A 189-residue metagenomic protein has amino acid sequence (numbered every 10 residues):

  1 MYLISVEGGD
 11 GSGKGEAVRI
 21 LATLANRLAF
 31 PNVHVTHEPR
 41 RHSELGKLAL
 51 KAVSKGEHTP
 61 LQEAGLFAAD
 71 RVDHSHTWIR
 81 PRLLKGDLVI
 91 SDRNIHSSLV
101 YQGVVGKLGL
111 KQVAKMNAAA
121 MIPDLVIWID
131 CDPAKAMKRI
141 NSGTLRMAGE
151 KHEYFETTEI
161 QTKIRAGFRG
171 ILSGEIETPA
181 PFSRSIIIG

Functional and structural regions predicted by a protein language model:
I4-V6: Hydrophobic anchor at the beta1->P-loop junction of P-loop NTPases
G11-S12: ATP-binding Walker
G15: Walker A/P-loop
L21, A25-L28: Hydrophobic alpha-helical packing residues
L28-A118: ATP-dependent small-molecule kinase phosphotransfer cores that center on conserved nucleotide phosphate-binding segments
D87, D124, S185: Conserved acidic residues
S97-G167: A glycine- and Lys/Arg-enriched "phosphate-lid" helix/loop adjacent to the NTP-binding pocket of small-molecule kinases
